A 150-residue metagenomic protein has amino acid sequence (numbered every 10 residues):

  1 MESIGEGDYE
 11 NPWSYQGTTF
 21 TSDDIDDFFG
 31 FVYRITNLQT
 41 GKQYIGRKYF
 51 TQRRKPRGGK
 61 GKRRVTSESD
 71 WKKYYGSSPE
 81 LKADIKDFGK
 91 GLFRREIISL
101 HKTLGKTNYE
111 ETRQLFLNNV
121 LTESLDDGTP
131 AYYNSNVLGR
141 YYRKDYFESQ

Functional and structural regions predicted by a protein language model:
E2-Q150: Structure-specific nucleic-acid interaction/processing domains
